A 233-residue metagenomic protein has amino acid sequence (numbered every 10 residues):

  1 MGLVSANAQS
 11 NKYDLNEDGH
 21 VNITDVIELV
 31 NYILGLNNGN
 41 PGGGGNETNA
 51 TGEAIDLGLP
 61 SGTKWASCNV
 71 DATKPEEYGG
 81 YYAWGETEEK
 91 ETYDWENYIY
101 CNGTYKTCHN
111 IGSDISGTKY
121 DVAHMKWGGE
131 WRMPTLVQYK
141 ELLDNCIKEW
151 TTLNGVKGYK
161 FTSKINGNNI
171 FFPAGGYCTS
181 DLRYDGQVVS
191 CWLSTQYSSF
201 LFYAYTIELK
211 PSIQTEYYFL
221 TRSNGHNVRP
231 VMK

Functional and structural regions predicted by a protein language model:
M1-Q9, N16-G43: Alpha-helical segments with a strong preference for the paired helices of cellulosomal dockerin domains
A8-K12, A50-G52: Short domain-boundary/entry signatures in modular proteins, especially in secreted/extracellular architectures
N11, N22, E91-Y93: Exposed, low-complexity/repetitive linear segments and helix-based recognition motifs, biased toward charged/polar
D14-V21, D25-E28, Y32, L201 (+2 more regions): Bimodal feature
G45-K233: Conserved positions within compact, well-structured domain cores
